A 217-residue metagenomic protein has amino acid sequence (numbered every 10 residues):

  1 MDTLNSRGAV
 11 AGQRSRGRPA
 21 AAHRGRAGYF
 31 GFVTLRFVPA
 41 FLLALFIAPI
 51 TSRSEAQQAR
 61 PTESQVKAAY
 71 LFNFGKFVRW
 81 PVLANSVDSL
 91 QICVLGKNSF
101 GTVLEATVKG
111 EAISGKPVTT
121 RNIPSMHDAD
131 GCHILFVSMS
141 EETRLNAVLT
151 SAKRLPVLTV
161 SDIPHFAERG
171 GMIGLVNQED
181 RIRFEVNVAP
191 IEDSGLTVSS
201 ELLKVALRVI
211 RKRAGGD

Functional and structural regions predicted by a protein language model:
D2-R7, G12-G17, A22-D217: Short hydrophobic alpha-helices and adjacent helix-cap/hinge residues
